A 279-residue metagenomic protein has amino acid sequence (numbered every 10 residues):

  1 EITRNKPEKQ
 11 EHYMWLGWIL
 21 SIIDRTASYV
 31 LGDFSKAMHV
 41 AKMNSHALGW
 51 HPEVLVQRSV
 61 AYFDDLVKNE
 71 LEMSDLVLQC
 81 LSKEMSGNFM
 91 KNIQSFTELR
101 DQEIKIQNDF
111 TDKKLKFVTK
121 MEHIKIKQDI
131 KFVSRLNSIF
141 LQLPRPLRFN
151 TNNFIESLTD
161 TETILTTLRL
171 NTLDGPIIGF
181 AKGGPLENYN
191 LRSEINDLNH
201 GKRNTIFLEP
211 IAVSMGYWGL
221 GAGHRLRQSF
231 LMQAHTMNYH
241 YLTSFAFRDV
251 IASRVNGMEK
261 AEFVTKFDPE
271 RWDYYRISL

Functional and structural regions predicted by a protein language model:
T3-K116: Divalent metal-dependent phosphate-bond-processing catalytic cores, especially two-metal-ion Mg2+/Mn2+ enzymes that act
N108-I155, D160, T167-R169, D174-I177: Short amphipathic alpha-helix that is part of the acyltransferase structural core
F154, S193-N199, A261-V264: Short, P/G- and charge-enriched loop/turn segments at secondary-structure junctions
T172-P210: Conserved acyl-donor/pantetheine-binding loop and adjacent beta-alpha core of acyl/acetyltransferases and related
E209, V213, G219-M232: Conserved acetyl-CoA-binding loop-helix of GNAT-fold acetyltransferases
A234-R248: Conserved GNAT acetyl-CoA-binding A-motif
D249-R254: Short, charged/polar "capping" segments at the starts of alpha-helices and the immediately preceding loops
K260-L279: C-terminal "cap" of GNAT-fold acetyltransferases
